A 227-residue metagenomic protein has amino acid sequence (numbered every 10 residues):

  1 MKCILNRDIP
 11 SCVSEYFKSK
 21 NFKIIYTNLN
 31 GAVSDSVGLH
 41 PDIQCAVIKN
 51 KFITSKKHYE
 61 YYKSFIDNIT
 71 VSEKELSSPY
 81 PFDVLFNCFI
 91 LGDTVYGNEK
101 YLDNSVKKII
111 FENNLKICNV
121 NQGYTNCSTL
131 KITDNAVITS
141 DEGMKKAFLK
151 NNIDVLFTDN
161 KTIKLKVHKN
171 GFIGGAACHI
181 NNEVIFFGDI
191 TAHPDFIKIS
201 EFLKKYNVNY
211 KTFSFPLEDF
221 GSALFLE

Functional and structural regions predicted by a protein language model:
M1-E227: Histidine/cysteine-enriched polar flanking segments
